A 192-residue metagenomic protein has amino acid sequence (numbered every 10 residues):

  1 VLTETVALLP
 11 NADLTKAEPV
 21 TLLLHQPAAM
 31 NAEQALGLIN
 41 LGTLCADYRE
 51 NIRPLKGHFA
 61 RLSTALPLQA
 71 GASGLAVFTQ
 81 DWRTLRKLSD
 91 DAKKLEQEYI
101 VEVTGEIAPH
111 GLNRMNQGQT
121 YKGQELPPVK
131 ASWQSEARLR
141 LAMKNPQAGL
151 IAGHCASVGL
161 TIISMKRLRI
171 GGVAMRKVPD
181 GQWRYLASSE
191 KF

Functional and structural regions predicted by a protein language model:
V1-F192: Basic, flexible Lys/Arg- and Gly-enriched helix-loop patches that mediate nucleic-acid binding at interfaces with rRNA
